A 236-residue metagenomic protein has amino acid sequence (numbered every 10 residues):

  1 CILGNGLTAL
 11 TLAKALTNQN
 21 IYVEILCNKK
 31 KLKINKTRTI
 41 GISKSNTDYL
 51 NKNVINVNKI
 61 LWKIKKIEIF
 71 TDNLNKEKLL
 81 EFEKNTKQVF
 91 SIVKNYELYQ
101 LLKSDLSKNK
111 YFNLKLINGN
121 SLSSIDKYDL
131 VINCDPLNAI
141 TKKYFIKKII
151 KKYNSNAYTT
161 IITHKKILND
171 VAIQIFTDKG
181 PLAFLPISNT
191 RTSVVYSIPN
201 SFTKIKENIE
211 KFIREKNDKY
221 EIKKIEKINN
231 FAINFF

Functional and structural regions predicted by a protein language model:
C1, N5-K65, Y96: Glycine-rich FAD cofactor-binding loop and adjacent beta-loop-alpha segment at the N-terminus of flavoprotein
G4, C27, T71, I162 (+1 more regions): Short beta-strand/turn micro-motifs composed of small residues that flank or help shape donor/cofactor-binding pockets
A15, D105, I161: Rossmann-fold NAD(P)-dependent oxidoreductase module
D48, L61-Y144, I150-N156: Conserved N-terminal helical subregion
N133-I162, I167-L168, N189-T190, I198-I205 (+2 more regions): Central helical "cap/lid" subdomain
I173-F202: Active-site substrate-recognition segment that forms the wall of the catalytic cavity or substrate channel
K204-F236: FAD/FMN-dependent oxidoreductases across multiple families
